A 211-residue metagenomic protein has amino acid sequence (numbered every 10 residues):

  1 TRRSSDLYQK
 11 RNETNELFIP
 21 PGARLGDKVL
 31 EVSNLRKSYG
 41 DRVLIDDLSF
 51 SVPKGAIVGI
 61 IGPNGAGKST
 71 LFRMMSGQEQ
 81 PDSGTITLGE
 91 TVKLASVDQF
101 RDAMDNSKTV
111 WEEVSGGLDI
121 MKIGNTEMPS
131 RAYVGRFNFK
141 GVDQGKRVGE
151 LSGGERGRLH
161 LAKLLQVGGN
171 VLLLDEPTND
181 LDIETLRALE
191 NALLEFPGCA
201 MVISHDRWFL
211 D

Functional and structural regions predicted by a protein language model:
T1-S4: Short, small-residue-biased leader/transition segments that mark boundaries at the very start of proteins
D6-L7, M121: Short secondary-structure junctions and interdomain/linker hinges
L7-E31: ABC-family P-loop ATPase nucleotide-binding domain
G22-D211: ABC ATP-binding cassette signature C-motif
